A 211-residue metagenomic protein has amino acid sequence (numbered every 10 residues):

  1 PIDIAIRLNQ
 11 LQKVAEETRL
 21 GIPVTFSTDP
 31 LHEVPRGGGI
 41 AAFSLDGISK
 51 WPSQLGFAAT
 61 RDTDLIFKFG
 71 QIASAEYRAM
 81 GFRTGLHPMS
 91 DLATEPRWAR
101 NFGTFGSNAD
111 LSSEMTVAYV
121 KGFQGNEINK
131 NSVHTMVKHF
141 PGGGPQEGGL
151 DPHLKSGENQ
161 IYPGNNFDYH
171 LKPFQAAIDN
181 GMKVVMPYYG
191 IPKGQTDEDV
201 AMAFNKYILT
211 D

Functional and structural regions predicted by a protein language model:
P1-D211: Glycoside hydrolase catalytic-domain context in secreted enzymes
